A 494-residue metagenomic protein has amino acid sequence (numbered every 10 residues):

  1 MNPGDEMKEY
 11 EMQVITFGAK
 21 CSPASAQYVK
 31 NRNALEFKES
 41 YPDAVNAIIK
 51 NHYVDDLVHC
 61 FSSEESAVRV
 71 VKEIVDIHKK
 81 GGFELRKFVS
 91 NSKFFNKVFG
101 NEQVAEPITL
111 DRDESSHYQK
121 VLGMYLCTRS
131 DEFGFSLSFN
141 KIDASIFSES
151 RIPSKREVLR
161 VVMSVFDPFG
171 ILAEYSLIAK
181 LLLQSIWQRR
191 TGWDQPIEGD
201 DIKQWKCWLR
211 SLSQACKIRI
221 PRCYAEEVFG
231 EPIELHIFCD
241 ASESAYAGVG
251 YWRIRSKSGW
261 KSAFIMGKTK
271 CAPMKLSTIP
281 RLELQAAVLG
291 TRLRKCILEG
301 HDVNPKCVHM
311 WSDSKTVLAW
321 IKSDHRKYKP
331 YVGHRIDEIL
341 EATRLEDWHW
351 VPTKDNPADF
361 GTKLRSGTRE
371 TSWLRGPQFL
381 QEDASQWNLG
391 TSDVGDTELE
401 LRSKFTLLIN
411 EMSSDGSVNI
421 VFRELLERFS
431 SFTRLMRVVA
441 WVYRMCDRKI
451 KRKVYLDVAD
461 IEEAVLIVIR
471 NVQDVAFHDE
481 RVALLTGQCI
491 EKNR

Functional and structural regions predicted by a protein language model:
M1-Y10, S25-E39, C127-A144, S150-I152 (+4 more regions): Reverse-transcriptase-like RNA-dependent polymerase core
E6-V29, V158, I254-Q285, S323: A short, polar/acidic, helix/strand-boundary loop motif
E11, I48, H78, E114-F229 (+5 more regions): C-terminal reverse transcriptase regions that engage the nucleic-acid substrate
P23-R69, E73, R292-M310: Active-site palm subdomain of RNA-directed nucleic acid polymerases
N46-G81, K93-E102, T316-K329: Catalytic palm subdomain of template-directed nucleic-acid polymerases, centered on the conserved carboxylate motif
N51, S92, L289-T353, P357 (+2 more regions): RNase H catalytic domain
F99-M163, L340-N356, F360-R494: Flexible, low-complexity interdomain linkers flanking nucleic-acid-processing modules
I233, I237-A263: Acidic, metal-ligating active-site segments
